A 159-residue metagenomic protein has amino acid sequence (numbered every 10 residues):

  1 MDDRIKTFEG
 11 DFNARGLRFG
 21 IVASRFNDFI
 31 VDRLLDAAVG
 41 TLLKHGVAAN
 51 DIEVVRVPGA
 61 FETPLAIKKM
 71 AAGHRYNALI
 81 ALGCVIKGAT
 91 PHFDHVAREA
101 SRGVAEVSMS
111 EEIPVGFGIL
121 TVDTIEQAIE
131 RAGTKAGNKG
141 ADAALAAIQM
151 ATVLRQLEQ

Functional and structural regions predicted by a protein language model:
M1-R18, T134-K135, Q149, V153-Q159: N-terminal presequence-like segments and the immediate start of the first folded domain
E9-P58: Glycine-rich phosphate/diphosphate-binding loop of Rossmann-like nucleotide-binding domains
G20, E53, N77-L79, I113-I119: Structural motif
R25-F26, G83-V85, L120-T124: Short, ordered loop/turn segments at secondary-structure junctions
L43-K44, D51-R75, A132: Amphipathic alpha-helical hairpins
E62-V104, Q159: Glycine-rich phosphate-binding loop
F93-Q159: C-terminal binding/interaction regions
